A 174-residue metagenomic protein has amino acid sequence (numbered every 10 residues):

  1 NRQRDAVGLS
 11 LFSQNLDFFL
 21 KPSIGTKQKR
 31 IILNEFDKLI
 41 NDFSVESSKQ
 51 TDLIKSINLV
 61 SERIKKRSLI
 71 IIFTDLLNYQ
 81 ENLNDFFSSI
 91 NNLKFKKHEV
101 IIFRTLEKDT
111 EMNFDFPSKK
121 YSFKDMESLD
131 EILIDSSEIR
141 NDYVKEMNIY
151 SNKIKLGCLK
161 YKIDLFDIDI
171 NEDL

Functional and structural regions predicted by a protein language model:
R2-L174: Exposed, interaction-prone extracellular/peripheral surfaces
